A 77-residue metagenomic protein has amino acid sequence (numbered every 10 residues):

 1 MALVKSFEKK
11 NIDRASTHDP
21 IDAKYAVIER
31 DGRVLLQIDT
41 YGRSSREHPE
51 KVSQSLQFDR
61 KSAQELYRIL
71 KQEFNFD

Functional and structural regions predicted by a protein language model:
M1-D77: Positively charged, low-complexity terminal tracts and the immediately adjacent first secondary-structure elements
